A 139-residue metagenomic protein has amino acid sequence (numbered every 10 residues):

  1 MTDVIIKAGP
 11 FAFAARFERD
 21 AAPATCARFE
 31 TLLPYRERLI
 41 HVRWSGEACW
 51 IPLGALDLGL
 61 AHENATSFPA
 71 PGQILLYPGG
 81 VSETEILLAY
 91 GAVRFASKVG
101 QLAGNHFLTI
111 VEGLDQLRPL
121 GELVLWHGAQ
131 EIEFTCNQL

Functional and structural regions predicted by a protein language model:
M1-A21: N-terminal intrinsically disordered, low-complexity, charge/repeat-rich segments that act as generic
A15-L139: Glycine-rich active-site loops that engage anionic ligands at enzyme catalytic sites
